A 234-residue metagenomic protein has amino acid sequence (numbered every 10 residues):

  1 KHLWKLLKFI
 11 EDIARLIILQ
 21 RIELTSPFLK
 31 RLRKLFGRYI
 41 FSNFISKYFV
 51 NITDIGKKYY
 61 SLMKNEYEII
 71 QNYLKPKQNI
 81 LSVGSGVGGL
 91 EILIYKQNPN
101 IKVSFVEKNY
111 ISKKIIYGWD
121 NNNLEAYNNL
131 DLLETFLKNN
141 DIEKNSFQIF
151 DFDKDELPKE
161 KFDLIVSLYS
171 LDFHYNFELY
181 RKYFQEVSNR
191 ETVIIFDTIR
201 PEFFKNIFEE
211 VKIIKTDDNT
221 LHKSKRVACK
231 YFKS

Functional and structural regions predicted by a protein language model:
H2-L74: Class I SAM-dependent methyltransferase Rossmann-like catalytic core, especially the SAM/SAH-binding loop
K77-G86, S104-E107: Conserved class I S-adenosyl-L-methionine
V87-P99: Conserved SAM-binding loop of SAM-dependent methyltransferases across substrates and taxa, primarily the Class I
D120-D155: S-adenosyl-L-methionine
D153-I165: A short acidic, Gly/Pro-enriched loop at the edge of an enzyme's catalytic core that lines a small-molecule cofactor
D163-N176: A short SAM/SAH-binding and catalytic strip from SAM-dependent methyltransferases
E178-E191: A short glycine-rich, Lys/Arg-flanked "PGG" loop and its adjoining helix->strand segment in the class I
E191-P201: Conserved beta-strand signature within the Rossmann-like core of class I S-adenosyl-L-methionine
